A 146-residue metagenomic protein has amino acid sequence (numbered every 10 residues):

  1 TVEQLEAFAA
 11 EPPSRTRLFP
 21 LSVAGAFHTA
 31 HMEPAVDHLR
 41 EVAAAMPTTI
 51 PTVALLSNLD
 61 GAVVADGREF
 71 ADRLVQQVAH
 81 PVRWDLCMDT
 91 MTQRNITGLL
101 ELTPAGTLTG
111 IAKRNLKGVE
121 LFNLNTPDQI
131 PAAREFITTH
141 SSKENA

Functional and structural regions predicted by a protein language model:
T1-A146: Acyl-group transfer acyltransferase/transacylase scaffold of fatty acid/polyketide systems
